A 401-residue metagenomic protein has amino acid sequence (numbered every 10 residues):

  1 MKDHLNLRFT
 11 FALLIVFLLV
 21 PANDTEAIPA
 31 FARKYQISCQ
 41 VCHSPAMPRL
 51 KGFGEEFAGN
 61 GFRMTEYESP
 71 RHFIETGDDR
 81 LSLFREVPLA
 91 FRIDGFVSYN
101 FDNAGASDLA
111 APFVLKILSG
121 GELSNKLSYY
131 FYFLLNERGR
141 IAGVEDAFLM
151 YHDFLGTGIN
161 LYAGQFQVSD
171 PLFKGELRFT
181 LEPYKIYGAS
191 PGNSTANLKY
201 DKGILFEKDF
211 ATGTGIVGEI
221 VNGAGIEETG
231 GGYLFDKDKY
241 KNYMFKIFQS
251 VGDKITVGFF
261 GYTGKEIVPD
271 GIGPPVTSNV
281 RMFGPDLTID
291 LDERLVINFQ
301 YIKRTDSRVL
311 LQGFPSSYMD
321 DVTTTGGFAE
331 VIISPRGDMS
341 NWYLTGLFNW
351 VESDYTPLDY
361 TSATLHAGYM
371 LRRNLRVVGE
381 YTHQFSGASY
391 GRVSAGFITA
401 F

Functional and structural regions predicted by a protein language model:
V16-T25: C-terminal segment of classical bacterial N-terminal signal peptides
Q36-A46: The canonical Cys-X-X-Cys-His
S38, S389-F401: Outer-membrane beta-barrel "beta-signal"
M47-K51, L83-Y99, N103-I226, K239-M244 (+4 more regions): Outer membrane beta-barrel
R71-E75, V87, G95, F113-L115 (+8 more regions): Hydrophobic, lipid-facing positions within transmembrane beta-strands of outer-membrane proteins
D102-A104, R140-A142, D170-G175, E227-T229 (+4 more regions): Outer-membrane beta-barrel proteins
G105-L109, E137-I141, S194-A196, Y233-Y240 (+4 more regions): Replace "Gram-negative outer membrane beta-barrel proteins" with "bacterial and organellar outer membrane beta-barrel
D238-Y240, F248-D354: Detector for outer-membrane/organellar transmembrane beta-barrel domains, recognizing the amphipathic beta-strand
